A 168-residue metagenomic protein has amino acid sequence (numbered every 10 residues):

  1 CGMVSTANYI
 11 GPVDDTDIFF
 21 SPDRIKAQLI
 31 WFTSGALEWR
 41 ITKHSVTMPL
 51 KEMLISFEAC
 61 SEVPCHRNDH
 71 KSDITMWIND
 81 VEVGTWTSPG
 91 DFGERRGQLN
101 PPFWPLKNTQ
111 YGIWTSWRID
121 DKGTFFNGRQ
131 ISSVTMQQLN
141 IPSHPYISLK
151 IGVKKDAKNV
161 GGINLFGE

Functional and structural regions predicted by a protein language model:
C1-L106: Mid-protein regulatory/catalytic core that forms ligand/cofactor-binding pockets and protein-protein interaction
H44-T47, I141, A157: Hydrophobic beta-strand core residues of beta-sandwich domains
L50-E52, P142-S148: Extracellular Ig-like/FN3 beta-sandwich strand-entry sites
F57, P145-V153: Short, hydrophobic/aromatic-enriched beta-strand segments in well-ordered soluble domains
C65-D69, R95-G97, G128-M136, L165-G167: Low-complexity, polar-biased intrinsically disordered regions enriched in Pro/Ser/Thr/Gly
K107-P142: Beta-sandwich interaction modules
S116-K122, K150-K158: Short beta-strand-plus-loop segments that form exposed binding edges in beta-rich domains
K154-E168: Proprotein-processing/basic-patch segments
